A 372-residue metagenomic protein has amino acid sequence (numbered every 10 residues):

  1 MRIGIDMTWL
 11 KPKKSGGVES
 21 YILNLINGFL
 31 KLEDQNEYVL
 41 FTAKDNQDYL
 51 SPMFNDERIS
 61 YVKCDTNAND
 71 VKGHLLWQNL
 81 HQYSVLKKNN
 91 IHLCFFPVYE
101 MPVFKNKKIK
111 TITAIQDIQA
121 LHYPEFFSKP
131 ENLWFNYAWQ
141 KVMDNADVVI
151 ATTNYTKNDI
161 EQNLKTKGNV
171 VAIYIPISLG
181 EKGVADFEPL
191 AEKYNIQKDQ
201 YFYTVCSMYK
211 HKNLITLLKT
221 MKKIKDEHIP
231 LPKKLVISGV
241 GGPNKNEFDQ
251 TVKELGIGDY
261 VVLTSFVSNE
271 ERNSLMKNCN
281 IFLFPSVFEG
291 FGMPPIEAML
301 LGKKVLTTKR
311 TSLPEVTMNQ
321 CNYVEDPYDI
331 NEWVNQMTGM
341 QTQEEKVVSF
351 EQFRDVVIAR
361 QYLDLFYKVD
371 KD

Functional and structural regions predicted by a protein language model:
M1-D372: Carbohydrate transferase catalytic cores enriched for Leloir-type hexosyltransferases
